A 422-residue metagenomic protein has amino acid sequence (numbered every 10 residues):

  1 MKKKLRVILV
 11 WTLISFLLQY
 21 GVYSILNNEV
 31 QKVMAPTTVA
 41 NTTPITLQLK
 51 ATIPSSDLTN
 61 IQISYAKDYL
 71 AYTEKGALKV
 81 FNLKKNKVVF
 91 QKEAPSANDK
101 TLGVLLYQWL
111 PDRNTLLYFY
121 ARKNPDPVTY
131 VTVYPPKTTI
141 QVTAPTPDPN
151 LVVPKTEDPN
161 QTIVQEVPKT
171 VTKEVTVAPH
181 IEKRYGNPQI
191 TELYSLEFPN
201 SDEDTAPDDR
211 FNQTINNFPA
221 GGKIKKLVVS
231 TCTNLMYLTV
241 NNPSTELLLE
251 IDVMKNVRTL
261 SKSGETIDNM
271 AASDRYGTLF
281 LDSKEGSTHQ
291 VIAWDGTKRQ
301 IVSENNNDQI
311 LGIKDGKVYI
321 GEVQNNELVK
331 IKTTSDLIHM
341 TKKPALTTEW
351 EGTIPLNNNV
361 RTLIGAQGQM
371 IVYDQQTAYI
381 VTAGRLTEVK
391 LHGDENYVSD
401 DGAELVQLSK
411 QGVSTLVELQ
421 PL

Functional and structural regions predicted by a protein language model:
K2-L26: Hydrophobic membrane-insertion alpha-helices, especially the h-region of bacterial N-terminal signal peptides
S24-K50, A77-S96, N124-A220, V240-T266 (+2 more regions): Surface-exposed loop/turn elements that mediate protein-protein interactions on large endomembrane-trafficking
I45-V80: Beta-strand-rich domains and repeat architectures in extracellular enzymes and scaffolds, especially beta-propellers
Q62, Q108, V228, A271 (+1 more regions): Conserved beta-strand position repeated across blades of beta-propeller domains
Y65-A66, P111-R113, T231-C232, S273-R275 (+3 more regions): Residue-level detector of Asp-centered blade-edge/turn motifs that repeat once per structural unit in beta-propeller
N114-L117, T278-L279, V318: Entry beta-strands of beta-propeller and related beta-repeat scaffolds
